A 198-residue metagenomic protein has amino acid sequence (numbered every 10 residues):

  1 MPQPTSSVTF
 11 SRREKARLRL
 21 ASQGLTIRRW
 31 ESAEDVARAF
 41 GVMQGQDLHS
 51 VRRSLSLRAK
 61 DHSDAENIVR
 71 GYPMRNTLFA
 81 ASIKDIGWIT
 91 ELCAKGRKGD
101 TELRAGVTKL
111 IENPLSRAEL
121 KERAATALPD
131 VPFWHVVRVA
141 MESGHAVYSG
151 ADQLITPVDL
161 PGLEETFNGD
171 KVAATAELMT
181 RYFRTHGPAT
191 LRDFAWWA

Functional and structural regions predicted by a protein language model:
M1-L115, E122: Phosphate-backbone binding and catalysis cores of DNA-processing enzymes
T26, K84, D130, R192-D193: Acidic, low-complexity intrinsically disordered regions
A59-E66, A127-V139: Short amphipathic alpha-helical interaction segments
L103, S116, P132, A174-T175: Short amphipathic alpha-helical segments
L110-I111, L120-A127, T166-G169, R181-Y182: Flexible, glycine/proline-enriched loop segments at strand-loop-helix junctions that form or flank small-ligand binding
S116-A125, L191-A195: A short acidic, leucine-rich amphipathic alpha-helix
F133-A198: Loop-centered beta-sheet repeat module
